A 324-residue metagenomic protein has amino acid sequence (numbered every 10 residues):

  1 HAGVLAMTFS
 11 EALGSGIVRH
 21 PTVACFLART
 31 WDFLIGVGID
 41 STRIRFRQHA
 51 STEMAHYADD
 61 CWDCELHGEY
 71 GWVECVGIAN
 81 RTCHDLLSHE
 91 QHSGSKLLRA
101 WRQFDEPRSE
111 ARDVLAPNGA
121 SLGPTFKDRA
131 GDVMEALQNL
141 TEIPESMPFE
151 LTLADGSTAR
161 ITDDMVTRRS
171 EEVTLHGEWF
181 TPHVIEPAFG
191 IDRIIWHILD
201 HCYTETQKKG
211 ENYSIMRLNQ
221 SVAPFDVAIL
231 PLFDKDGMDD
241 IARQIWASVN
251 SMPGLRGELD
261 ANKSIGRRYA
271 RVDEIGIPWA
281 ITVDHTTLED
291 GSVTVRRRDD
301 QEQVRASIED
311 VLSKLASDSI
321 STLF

Functional and structural regions predicted by a protein language model:
H1-F324: NTP/phosphate- and nucleic-acid-binding module
